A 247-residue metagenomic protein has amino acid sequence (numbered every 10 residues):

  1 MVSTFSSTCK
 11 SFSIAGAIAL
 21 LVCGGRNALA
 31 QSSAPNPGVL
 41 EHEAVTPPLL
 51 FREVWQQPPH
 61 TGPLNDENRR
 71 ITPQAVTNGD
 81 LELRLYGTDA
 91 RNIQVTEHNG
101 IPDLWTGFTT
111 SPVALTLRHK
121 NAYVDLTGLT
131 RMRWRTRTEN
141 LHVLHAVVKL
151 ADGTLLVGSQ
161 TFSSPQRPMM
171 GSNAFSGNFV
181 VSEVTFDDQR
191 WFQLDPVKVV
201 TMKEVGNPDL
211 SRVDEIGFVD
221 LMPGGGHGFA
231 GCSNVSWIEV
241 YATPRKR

Functional and structural regions predicted by a protein language model:
V2-A15: Bacterial N-terminal signal peptides that target proteins for export
S7, C23-G24, S233: Short, low-complexity interaction segments enriched in Ser/Thr/Pro/Gly
S13-G24: Bacterial N-terminal signal peptides
A15, A28-Q31: Intrinsically disordered, low-complexity segments enriched in polar/charged small residues
A30-R247: Beta-rich carbohydrate-recognition modules and glycan-binding surfaces
